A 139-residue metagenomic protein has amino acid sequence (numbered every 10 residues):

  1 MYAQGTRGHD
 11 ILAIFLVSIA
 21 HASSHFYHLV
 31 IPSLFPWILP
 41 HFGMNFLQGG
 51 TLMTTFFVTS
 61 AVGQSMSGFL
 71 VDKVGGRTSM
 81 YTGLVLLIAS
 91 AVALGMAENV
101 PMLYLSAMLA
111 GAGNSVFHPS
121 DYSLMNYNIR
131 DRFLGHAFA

Functional and structural regions predicted by a protein language model:
A13-P36, P40-F46: Extracytoplasmic
V17, P101-A107: Short hydrophobic/alpha-helical segments at membrane-entry points of transmembrane helices in Major Facilitator
H25, L29, G95, G111-P119: Small-residue-rich segments within alpha-helical transmembrane domains of MFS-like 12-TM solute carriers
L29, F57-S65: Residue-level signature of mid-helix packing/kink "hotspots" within the transmembrane helices of 12-pass Major
H41-F42, K73, L124-I129: Helix-to-coil boundary motifs at intracellular loop junctions of multi-pass secondary transporters
N45-M53: Juxtamembrane helix-start elements in MFS-like secondary transporters
V62-V100: Conserved MFS/SLC helix-loop-helix module at the cytosolic interface between two early adjacent transmembrane helices
S106-A139: Cytoplasmic helix-loop-helix junction between adjacent transmembrane helices in 12-TM secondary transporters
